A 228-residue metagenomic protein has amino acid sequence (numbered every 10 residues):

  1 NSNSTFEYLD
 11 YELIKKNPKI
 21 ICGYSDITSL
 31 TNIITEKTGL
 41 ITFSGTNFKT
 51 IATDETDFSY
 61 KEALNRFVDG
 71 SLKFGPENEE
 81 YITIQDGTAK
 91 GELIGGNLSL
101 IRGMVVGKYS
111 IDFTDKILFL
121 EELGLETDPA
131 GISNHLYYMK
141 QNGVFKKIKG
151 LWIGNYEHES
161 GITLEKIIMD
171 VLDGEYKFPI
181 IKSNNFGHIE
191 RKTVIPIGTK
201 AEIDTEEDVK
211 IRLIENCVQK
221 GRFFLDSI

Functional and structural regions predicted by a protein language model:
N1-Y8: Long, hydrophobic/aromatic-enriched structural stretches that serve as scaffold segments
L9-I34, I41-N47, K177-I180: Short, acidic/small-residue loops that bind anionic groups at enzyme active sites
K19-I20, L40-F43, G91-E92, K116-L118 (+2 more regions): Structural motif
D26, I101, L151, G198-A201: Buried hydrophobic positions in well-ordered alpha/beta secondary-structure cores of metabolic enzymes
T28-G39, I189-I197: Glycine-rich, charge-decorated loop segments at or immediately adjacent to ligand/cofactor-binding or catalytic sites
G39-R102, V106: Conserved anion/nucleotide-ligand pocket segment
Y109-L164: Internal helical hairpin/lid segments
N155-I228: ATP/nucleoside-binding phosphotransfer catalytic cores, i.e., glycine-rich phosphate-binding loops
